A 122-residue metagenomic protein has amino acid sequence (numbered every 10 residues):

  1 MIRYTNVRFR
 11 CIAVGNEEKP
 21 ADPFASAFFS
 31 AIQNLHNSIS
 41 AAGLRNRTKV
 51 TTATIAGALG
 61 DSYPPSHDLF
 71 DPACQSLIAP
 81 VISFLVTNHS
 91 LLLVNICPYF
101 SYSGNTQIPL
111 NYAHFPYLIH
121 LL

Functional and structural regions predicted by a protein language model:
M1, I12, S26-A27: Chitinase-like catalytic core of GlcNAc-active glycosidases
M1-V7, I82-T87: Acidic (Asp/Glu)-rich catalytic clusters
R3-T5, E18-P20, G57, G104: Functionally constrained cores in energy, signaling, and assembly domains
T5-C11, L44-T48: Short, flexible active-site-proximal loops enriched in glycine and acidic residues
A13-G15, N95: Short beta-strand segments
G15-A25: The substrate-binding groove and active-site-proximal loops of carbohydrate-active enzymes, especially glycoside
F24-L122: Noncatalytic carbohydrate-binding groove/subsite architecture in carbohydrate-active enzymes
